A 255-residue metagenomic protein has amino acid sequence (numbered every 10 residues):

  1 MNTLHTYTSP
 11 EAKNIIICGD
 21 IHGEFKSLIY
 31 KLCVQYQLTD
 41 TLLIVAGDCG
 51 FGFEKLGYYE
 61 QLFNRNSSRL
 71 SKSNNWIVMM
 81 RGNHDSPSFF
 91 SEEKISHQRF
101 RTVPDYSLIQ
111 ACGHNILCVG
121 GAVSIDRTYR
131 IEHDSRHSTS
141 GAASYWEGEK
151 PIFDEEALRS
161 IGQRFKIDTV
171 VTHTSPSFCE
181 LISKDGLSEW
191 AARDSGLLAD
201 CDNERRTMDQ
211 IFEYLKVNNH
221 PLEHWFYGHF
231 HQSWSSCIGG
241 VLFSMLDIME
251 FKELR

Functional and structural regions predicted by a protein language model:
M1-I17: Zn-dependent metallo-beta-lactamase
T6, C18, G23-C112, E189-A191 (+3 more regions): Core catalytic region of metal-dependent phosphoesterases/phosphodiesterases, especially metallo-beta-lactamase-like
A12-H22, G113-A122, T169-H173, L242-L246: Active-site-proximal beta-strand elements of phosphoester/diester hydrolases
I21-H22, C49-G50, N83-P87, A122-V123 (+2 more regions): Catalytic metal-binding/acid-base residues of hydrolase active sites
S27-I29, E54-G57, F89-E92, T174 (+2 more regions): A short acidic (Asp/Glu
T41-L43, D168, E223: Conserved acidic residues
W76-M80, I95-Q98, D105-S107, L117 (+1 more regions): Conserved beta-sheet core of the metallophosphoesterase superfamily
H114-R206: Active-site-proximal loop/helix segment associated with metal-binding centers of metalloenzymes
